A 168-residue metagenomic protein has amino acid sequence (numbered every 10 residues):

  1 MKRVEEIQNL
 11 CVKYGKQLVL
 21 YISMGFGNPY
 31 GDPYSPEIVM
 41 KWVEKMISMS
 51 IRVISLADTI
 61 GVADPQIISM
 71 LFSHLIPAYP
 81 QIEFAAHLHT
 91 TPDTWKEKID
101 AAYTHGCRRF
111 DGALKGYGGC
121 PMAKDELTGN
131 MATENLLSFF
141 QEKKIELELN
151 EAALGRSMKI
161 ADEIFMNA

Functional and structural regions predicted by a protein language model:
M1-A168: Catalytic cores and adjacent flexible loops of soluble metabolic enzymes that perform enolate/carbanion chemistry on
